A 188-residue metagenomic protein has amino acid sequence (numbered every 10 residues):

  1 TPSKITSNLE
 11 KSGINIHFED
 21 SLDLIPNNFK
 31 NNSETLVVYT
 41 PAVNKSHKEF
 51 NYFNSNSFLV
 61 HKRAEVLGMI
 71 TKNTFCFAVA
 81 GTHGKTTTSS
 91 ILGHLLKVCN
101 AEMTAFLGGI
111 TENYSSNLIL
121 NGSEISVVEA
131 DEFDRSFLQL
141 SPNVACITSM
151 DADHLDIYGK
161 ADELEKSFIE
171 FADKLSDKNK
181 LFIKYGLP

Functional and structural regions predicted by a protein language model:
T1-N8, M103: NAD(P)-binding Rossmann-fold cofactor-contacting core
L9, L22: Glycine/alanine-rich phosphate-binding loops at beta-alpha junctions
I14-E19: Conserved SAM-binding strand-loop segment of SAM-dependent methyltransferases
D23-E34, P41-G186: Phosphate-binding loop of NTP-binding sites
